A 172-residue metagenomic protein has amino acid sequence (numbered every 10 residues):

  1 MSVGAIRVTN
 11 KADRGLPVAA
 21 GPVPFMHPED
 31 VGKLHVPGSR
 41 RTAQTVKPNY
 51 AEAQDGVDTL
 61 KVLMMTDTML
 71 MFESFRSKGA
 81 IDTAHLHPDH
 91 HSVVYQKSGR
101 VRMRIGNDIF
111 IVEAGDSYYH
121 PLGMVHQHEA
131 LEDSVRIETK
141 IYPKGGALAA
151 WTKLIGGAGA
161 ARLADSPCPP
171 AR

Functional and structural regions predicted by a protein language model:
M1-T68, T83-A84, K153-R172: A short, N-terminal "cap"/entry segment at the start of jelly-roll beta-barrel domains of the cupin/DSBH fold
K61-M64, E73-S74, I81-P88, E129-A130: Short histidine-centered beta-strand/loop micro-motifs that create catalytic or ligand/metal-coordination sites
M71-E73, M103, R136-E138: Short hydrophobic/aromatic-rich beta-strand segments that constitute the beta-sheet cores of beta-sandwich/beta-barrel
F75-R76, L86-M103: Short, conserved beta-strand element in jelly-roll/cupin
A80, D89, D108, M124 (+1 more regions): A generic "binding-loop/recognition-motif" signal
G106-L122: Short acidic-glycine-tyrosine-enriched beta hairpin
L122-L148: Ligand-binding loop in jelly-roll beta-barrel domains
